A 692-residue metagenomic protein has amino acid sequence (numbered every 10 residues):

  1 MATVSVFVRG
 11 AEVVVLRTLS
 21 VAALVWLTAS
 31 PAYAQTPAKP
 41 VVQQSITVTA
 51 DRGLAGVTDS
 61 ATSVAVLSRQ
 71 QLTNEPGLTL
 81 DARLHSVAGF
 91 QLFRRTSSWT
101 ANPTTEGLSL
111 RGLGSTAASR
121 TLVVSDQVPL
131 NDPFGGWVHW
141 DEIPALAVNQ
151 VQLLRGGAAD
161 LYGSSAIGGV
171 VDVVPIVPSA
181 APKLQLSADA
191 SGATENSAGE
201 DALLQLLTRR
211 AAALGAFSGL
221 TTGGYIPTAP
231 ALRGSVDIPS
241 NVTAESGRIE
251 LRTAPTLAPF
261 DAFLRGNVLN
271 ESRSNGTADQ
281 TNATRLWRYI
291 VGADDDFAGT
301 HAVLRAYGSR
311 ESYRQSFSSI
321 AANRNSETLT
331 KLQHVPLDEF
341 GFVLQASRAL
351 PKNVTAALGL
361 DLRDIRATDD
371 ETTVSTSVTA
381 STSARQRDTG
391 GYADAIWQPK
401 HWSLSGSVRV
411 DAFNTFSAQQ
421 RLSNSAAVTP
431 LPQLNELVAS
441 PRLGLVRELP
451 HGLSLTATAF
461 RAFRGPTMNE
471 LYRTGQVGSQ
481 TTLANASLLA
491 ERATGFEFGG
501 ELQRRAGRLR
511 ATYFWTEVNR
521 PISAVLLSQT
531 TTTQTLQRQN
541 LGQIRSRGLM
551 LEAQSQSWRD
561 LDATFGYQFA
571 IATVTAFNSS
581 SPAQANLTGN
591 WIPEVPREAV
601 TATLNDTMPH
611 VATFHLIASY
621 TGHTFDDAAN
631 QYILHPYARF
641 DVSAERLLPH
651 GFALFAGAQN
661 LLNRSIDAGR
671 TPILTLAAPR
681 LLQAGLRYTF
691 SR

Functional and structural regions predicted by a protein language model:
L80-R83, E106-G112, V124-D126, V138-P144 (+2 more regions): N-terminal periplasmic accessory domains that precede and gate Gram-negative outer-membrane beta-barrel machines
D81, H85-D132: Extracytoplasmic beta-strand/coil segments of soluble accessory domains associated with Gram-negative outer-membrane
V128-R155: Short acidic/polar hinge/loop motifs at secondary-structure boundaries that mediate gating or recognition
D160, D172, A180-P182, L186-S191 (+1 more regions): Periplasmic-side early beta-strands and strand-to-turn transitions of outer-membrane beta-barrels
R209, R252-P255, V446, A457-T458 (+4 more regions): Conserved C-terminal beta-signal and adjacent last beta-strands/turns of outer-membrane beta-barrel proteins
S246-R248, Q333-A346, Q386-Y392, L483-L489 (+5 more regions): Outer membrane beta-barrel strand-and-loop segments of large Gram-negative receptors, especially TonB-dependent
N270, S312-R314, R366-T373, N414-S425 (+7 more regions): Surface-exposed extracellular loop regions of Gram-negative outer-membrane beta-barrel proteins, predominantly
N353-A356, Q398-L404, D411-F413, R508 (+2 more regions): Gram-negative outer-membrane beta-barrel transporters
